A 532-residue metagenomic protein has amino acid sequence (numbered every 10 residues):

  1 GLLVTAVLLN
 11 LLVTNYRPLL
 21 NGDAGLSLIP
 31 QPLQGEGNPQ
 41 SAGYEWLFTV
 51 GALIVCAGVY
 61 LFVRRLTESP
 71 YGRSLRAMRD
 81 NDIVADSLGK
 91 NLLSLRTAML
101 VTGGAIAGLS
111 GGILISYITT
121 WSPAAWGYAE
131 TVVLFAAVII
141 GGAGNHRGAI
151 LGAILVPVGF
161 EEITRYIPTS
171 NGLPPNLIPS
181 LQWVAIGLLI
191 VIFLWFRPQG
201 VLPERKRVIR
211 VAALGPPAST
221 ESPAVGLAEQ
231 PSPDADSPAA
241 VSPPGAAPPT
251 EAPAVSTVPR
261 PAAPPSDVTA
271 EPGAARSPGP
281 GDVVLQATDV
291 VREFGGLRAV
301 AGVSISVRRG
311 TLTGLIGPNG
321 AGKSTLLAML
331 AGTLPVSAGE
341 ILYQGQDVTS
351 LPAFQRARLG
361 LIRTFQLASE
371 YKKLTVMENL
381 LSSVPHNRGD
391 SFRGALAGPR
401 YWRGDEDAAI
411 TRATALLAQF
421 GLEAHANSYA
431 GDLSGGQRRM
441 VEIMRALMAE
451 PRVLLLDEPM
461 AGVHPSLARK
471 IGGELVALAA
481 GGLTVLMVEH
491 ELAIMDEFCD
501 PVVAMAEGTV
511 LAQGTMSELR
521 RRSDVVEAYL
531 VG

Functional and structural regions predicted by a protein language model:
G1-D234: Transmembrane alpha-helices and adjacent helix-loop boundaries
K206-V291: ABC-family P-loop ATPase nucleotide-binding domain
I316-P318: The feature captures the beta-strand-to-loop junction immediately N-terminal to the Walker
A331: Helix-to-loop junction immediately C-terminal to a conserved catalytic motif
G339-Q346, R358-L359, A512: Conserved ABC transporter NBD signature motif
S350, I410, L416-G431: Conserved ABC nucleotide-binding domain
L454-E458: Catalytic Walker B motif of ABC-type/P-loop ATPase nucleotide-binding domains
